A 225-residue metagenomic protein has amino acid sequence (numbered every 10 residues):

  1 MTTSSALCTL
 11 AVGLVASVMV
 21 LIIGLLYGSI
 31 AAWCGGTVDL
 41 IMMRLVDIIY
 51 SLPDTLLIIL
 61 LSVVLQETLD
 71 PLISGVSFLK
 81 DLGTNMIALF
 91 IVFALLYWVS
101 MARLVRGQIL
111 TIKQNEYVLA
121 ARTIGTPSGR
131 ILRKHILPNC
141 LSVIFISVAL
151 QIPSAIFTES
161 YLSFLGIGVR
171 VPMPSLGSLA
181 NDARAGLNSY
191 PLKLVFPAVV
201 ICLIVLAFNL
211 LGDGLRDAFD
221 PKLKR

Functional and structural regions predicted by a protein language model:
M1-T3, L7-A11, T37-I41, L110 (+2 more regions): Amphipathic cytosolic juxtamembrane alpha-helices at the membrane-cytosol interface of multi-pass membrane transporters
M1-W33, I204: Transmembrane alpha-helix signature in integral membrane proteins
T2, A6, L10, I41 (+7 more regions): Hydrophobic alpha-helical elements at and bordering transmembrane segments of multi-pass membrane proteins
V18-L21, I59, L89-L95, L176-L211: Hydrophobic alpha-helical transmembrane segments of polytopic membrane proteins
M19-I23, W33, V38, M42-R103 (+2 more regions): Generic hydrophobic transmembrane alpha-helix motif, especially the helices
S29, I59-V63, L89, F93 (+6 more regions): Transmembrane alpha-helix boundary and packing residues in multipass membrane permease domains and related
S62-L65, L79-D81, F157-V200: Glycine-rich helix-loop "coupling/hinge" segments at transmembrane-helix boundaries in multipass transporters
L210-R225: Short cytosolic juxtamembrane segments of multi-pass membrane proteins
